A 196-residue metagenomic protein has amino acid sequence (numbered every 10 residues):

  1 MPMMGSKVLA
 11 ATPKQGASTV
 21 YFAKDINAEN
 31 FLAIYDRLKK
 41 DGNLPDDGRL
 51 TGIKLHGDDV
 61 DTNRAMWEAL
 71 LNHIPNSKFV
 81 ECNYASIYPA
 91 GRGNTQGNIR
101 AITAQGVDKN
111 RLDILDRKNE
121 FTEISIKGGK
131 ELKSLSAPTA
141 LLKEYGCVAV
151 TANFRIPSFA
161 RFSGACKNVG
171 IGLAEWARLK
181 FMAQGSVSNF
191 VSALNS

Functional and structural regions predicted by a protein language model:
M1-S196: N-terminal and secondary-structure boundary signal
